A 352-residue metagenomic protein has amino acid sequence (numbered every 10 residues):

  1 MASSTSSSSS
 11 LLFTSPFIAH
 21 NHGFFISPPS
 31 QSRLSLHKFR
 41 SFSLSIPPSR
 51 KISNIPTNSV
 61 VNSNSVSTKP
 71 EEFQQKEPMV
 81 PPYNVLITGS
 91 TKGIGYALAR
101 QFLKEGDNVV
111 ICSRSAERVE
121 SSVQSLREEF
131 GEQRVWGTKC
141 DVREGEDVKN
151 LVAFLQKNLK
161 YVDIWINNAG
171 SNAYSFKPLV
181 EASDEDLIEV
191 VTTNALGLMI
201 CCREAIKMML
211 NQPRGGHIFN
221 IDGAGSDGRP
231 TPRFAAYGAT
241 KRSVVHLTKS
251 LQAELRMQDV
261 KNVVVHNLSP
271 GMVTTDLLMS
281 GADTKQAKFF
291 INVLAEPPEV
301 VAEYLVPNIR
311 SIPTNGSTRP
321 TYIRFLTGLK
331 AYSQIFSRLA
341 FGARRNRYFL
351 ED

Functional and structural regions predicted by a protein language model:
T91-K92: Conserved glycine-rich cofactor-binding loop
E105-S121: Conserved glycine-rich Rossmann-like NAD(P)H-binding loop of the short-chain dehydrogenase/reductase
A116-E117, K139-N150, D184: The beta1-alpha1 cofactor-binding region of Rossmann-like NAD(H)/NADP(H)-dependent oxidoreductases
S171-N172, D184, L210-D259, S269-M272: Catalytic loop of short-chain dehydrogenase/reductase
F176-L179, S183-I188: Substrate-binding pocket helix/loop in short-chain dehydrogenase/reductase
C202-R203, K249: A short, exposed helix-loop element centered on a Lys and neighboring polar residues
V263, N267-L268, D283-F341: C-terminal helical subdomain
